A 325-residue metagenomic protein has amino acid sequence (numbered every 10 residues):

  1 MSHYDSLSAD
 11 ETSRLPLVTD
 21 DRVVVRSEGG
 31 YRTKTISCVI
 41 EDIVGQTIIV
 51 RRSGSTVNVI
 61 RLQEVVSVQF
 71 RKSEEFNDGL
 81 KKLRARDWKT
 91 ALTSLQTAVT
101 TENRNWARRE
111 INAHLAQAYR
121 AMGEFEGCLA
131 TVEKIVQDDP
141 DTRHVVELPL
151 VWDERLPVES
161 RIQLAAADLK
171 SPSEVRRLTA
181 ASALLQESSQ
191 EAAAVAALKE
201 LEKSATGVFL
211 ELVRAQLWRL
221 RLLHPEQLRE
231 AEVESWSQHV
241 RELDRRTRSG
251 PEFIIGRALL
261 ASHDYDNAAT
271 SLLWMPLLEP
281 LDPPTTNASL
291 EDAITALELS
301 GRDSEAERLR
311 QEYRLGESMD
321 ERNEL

Functional and structural regions predicted by a protein language model:
M1, R322-L325: Short, solvent-exposed mixed-charge patches
S2-A167, L178-Q186, K203, L212-Q216 (+5 more regions): Compositionally biased alpha-helical segments
L129-D141, A269-L278, E291-D320: TPR/TPR-like (Sel1-like) alpha-helical repeat modules
S249, T286-N287: A cross-taxon signal marking flexible, low-complexity beta/coil segments
E252-I255, L290-A293: Long, low-complexity acidic/proline-rich regions
